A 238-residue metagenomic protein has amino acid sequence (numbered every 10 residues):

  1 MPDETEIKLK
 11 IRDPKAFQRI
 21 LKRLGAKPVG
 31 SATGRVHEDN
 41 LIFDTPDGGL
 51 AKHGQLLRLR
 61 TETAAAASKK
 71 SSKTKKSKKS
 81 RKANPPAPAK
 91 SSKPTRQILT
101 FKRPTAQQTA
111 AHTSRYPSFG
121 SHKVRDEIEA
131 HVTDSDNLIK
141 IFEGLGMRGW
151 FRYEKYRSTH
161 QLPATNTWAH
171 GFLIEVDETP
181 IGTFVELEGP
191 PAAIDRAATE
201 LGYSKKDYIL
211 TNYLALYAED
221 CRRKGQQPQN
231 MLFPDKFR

Functional and structural regions predicted by a protein language model:
M1-G171, D207-R238: N-terminal strand-loop-strand beta-hairpin
I11, E188-G189: Conserved residues at beta->alpha junctions
A16, A193-I194: Short phosphate-engaging motifs
Q55, I181-T183: Beta-strand-connecting loop/turn residues
T74, I174, V185: Conserved active-site beta-strand-loop modules that form the wall/rim of enzyme catalytic pockets and either contain
E129, E186-E188: Active-site scaffold segments
E143, V176-I181, E188: A contiguous pocket-lining binding segment that forms or flanks enzyme active sites
T183, P190-A192, A198-K206: A hydrophobic, small-residue-rich beta->alpha segment in the mid-to-C-terminal subdomain of diverse proteins
